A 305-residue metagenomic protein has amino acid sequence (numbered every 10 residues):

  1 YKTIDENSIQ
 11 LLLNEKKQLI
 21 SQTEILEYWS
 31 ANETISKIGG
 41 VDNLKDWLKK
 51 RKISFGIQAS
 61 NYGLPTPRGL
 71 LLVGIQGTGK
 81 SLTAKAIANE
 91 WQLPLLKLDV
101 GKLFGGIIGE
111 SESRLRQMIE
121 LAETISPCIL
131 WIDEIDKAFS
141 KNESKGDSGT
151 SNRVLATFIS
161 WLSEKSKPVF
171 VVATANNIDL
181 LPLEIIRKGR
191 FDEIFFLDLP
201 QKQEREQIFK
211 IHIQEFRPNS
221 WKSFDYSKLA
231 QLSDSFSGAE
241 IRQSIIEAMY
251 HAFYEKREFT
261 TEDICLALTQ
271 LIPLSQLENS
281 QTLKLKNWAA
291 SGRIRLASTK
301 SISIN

Functional and structural regions predicted by a protein language model:
Y1-E27: Interdomain "pre-motor" coupling segment immediately N-terminal to P-loop NTPase/helicase cores
K2-T3, E112, P218, S235-G238 (+1 more regions): Alpha-helix boundary/capping and short turn/kink residues
T3, L162-S163, N305: ATP/nucleotide-binding catalytic cores
I4, K17-S21, F216-S220, Q276-L277: Proline-centered turn/helix-capping motifs that create local helix->coil transitions or kinks
L19-A86, E120, T124, S227-I245 (+1 more regions): C-terminal engagement/docking regions of AAA+ P-loop ATPases
I35-A230, F236: Walker A/P-loop NTP-binding motif of AAA+ ATPase domains
N142-E143, A252, K256: A short, flexible helix-to-loop-to-beta junction within the catalytic ATP-binding CA
E247-H251: Amphipathic alpha-helical interface segments
